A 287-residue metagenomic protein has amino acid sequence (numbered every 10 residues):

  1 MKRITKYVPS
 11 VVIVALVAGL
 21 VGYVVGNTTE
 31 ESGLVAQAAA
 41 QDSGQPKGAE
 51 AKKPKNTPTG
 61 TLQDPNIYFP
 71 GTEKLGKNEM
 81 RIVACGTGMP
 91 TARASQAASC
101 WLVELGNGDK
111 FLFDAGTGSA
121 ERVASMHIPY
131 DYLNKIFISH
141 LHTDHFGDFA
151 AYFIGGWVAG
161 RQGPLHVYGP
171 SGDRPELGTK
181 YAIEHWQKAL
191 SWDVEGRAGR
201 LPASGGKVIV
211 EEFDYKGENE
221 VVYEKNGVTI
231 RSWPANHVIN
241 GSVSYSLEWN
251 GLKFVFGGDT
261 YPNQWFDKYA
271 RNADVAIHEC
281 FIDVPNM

Functional and structural regions predicted by a protein language model:
K2-R3, A276: Bacterial Sec-dependent N-terminal signal peptides
R3-S10, G19-F254: Binuclear metal-dependent hydrolase catalytic cores
A15-L16: Acidic, proline/glycine-enriched N-terminal capping motif
I239-S242, W249-M287: Active-site-proximal loop/helix segments of hydrolase catalytic cores
